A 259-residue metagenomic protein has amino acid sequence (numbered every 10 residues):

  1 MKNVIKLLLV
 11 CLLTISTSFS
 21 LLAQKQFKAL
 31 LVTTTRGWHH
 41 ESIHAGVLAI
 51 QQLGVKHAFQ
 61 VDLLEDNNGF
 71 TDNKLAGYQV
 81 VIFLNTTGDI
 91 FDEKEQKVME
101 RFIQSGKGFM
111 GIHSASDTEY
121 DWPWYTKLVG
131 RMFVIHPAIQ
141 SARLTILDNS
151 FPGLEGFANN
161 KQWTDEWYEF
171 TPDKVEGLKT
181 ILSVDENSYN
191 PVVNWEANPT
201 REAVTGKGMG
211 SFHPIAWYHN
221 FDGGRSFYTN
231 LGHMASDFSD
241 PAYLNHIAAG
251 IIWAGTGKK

Functional and structural regions predicted by a protein language model:
M1-Q26: Bacterial Sec-dependent N-terminal signal peptides
Q24-E119, T205: Helical hinge/lid and interdomain linker segments adjacent to catalytic or ligand-binding clefts that mediate domain
K25-F27, T33, E41, Q52-F59 (+3 more regions): Extracellular ligand-binding/catalytic regions of CAZymes and related secreted enzymes and adhesion modules
L64, I181-S183, T229: Hydrophobic residues at beta-strand termini and immediately following loops that shape nucleotide-binding pockets
D89-N159: A glycine-rich, often tryptophan-bearing local segment used as a flexible ligand/cofactor-contacting loop or short
S114, D185, L231: Active-site donor-binding loop signature of nucleotide-sugar glycosyltransferases
Y125-G130, W163, D173-G177, G232 (+2 more regions): Oxidoreductase and adenylate-handling cofactor-binding alpha/beta cores
P137-D222: Catalytic beta-strand/loop cores that center a nucleophilic Ser/Cys/Thr and support acyl-enzyme chemistry
